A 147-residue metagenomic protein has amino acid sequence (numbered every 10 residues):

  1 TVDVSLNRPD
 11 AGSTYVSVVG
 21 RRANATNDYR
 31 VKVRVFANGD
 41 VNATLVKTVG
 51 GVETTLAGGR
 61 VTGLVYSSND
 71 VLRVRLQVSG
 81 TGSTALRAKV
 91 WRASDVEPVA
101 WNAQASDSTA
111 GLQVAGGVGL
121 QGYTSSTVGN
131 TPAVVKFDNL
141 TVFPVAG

Functional and structural regions predicted by a protein language model:
T1-T48, P144-A146: Secretory/extracellular carbohydrate-interaction modules and structurally similar beta-sandwich "look-alikes"
V2, S67-G80, L86-V90: Short tryptophan-centered beta-strand motifs in secreted/extracellular beta-sheet-rich domains of glycan-recognition
N24, F36, V65-N69, T81 (+2 more regions): Surface-exposed coil/turn segments at beta-strand junctions on protein surfaces, enriched
N27-Y29, V52-G59, D95-A105: Surface-exposed loop/edge segments in extracytoplasmic proteins
V49-R75: Short, aromatic/His-centered strand-loop micro-motif at the edge of beta-sheets
T81-G82, R92-V96, V145-A146: Acidic glycine-/aspartate-rich tracts in secreted/extracellular proteins
E97-V135: Flexible glycan-contacting loops in extracellular carbohydrate-active proteins
D138-V142: Extracellular beta-strand elements of beta-rich domains used for carbohydrate recognition/degradation or cell-matrix
